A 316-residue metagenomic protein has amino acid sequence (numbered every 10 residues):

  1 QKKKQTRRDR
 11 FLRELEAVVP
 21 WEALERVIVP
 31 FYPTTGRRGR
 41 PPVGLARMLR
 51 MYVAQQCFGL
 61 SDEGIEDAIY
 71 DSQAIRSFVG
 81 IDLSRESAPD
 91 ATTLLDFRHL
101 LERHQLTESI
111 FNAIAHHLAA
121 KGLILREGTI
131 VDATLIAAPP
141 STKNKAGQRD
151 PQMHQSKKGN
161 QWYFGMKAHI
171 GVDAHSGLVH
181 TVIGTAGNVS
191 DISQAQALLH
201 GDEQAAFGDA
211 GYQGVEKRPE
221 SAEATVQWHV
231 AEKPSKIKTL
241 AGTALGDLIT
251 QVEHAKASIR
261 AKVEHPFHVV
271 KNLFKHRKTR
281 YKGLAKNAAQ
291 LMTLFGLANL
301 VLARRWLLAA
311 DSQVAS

Functional and structural regions predicted by a protein language model:
Q1-E22, R26-V29, A309-S316: Charged, often Cys/His-bearing segments associated with DNA-binding zinc-finger transcription factors
E25-P33, A115, F267, K271: Amphipathic, well-packed alpha-helical segments that form the structural scaffold of globular domains
V27-A46: An N-terminal domain-cap segment
T34-R37, M48-F58: Conserved interaction-surface patches within small, structured recognition/assembly domains
R38-G44, N160, K282-L291: Structural motif
A46, A54, E63, D67-D71 (+5 more regions): Polybasic low-complexity intrinsically disordered regions
Q204-A205, A210-A285, A289: Helix-centered, glycine/charged polyanion-binding patches within enzymatic domains that contact phosphate-containing
